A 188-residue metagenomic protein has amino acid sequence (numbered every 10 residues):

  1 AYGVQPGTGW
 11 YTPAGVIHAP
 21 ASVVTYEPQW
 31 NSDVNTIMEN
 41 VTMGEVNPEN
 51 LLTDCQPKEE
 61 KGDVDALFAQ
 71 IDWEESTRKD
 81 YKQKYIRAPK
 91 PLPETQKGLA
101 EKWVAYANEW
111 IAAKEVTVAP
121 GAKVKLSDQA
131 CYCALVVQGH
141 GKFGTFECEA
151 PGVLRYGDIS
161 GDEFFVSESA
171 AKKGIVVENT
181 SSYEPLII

Functional and structural regions predicted by a protein language model:
A1, S22-V24, W110-I111, V118-G157 (+1 more regions): Glycine- and acidic-residue-biased ligand/ion/polar-headgroup-sensing regions
G3-A21, W30, V137, F146-S181: Conserved metal-binding segment of the jelly-roll/cupin
T8, V16, A21-Y26, E109-K114 (+4 more regions): Structural beta-strand/beta-sheet cores of well-ordered domains, especially the beta-sheet scaffolds that support
W10, V34, M43-N47, V124 (+4 more regions): A generic structural micro-environment signature that highlights single residues at secondary-structure boundaries
A21-N47, V176-I188: A short hydrophobic beta-strand segment most commonly corresponding to one strand of the jelly-roll/cupin
T36-C131: C-terminal amphipathic alpha-helical segment
V46-K61, E168-G174, T180-P185: Intrinsically disordered, low-complexity coil segments
